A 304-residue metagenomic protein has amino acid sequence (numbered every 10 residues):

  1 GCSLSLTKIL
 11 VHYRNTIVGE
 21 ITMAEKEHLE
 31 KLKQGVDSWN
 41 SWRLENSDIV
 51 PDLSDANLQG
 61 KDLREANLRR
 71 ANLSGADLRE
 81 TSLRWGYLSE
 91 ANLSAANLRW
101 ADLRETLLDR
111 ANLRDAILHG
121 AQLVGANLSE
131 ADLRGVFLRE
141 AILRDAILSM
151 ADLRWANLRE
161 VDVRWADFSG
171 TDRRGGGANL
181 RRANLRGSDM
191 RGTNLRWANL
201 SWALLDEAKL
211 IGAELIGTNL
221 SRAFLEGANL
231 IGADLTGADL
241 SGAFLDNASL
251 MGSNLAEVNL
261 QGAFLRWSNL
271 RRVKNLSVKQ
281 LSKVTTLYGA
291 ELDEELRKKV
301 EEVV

Functional and structural regions predicted by a protein language model:
G1-V304: Intrinsic low-complexity/IDR segments
